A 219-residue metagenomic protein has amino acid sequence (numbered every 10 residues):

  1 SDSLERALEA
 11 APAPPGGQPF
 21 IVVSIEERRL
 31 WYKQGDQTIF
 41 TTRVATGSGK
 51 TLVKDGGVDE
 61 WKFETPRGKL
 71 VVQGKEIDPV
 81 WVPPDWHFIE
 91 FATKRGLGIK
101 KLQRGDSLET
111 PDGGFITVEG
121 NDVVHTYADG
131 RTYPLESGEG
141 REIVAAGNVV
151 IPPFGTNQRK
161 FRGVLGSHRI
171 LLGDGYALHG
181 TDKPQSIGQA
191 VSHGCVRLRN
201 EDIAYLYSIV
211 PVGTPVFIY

Functional and structural regions predicted by a protein language model:
S1-Y219: N-terminal pre-domains immediately preceding structured catalytic cores
